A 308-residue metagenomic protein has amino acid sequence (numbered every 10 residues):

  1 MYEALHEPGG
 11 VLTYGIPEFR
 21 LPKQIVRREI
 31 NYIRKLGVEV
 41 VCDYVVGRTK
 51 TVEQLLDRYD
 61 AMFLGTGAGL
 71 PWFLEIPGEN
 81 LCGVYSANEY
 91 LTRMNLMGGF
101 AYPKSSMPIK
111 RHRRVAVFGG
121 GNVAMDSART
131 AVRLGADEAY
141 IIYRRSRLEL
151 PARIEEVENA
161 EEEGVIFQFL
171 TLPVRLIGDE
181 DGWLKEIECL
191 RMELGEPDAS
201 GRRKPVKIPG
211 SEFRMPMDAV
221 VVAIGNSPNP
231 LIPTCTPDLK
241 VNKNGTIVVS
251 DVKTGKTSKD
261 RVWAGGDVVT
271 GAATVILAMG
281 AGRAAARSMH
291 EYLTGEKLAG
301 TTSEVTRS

Functional and structural regions predicted by a protein language model:
M1-V46, W72-E79, E89, D126-L176 (+5 more regions): Beta1-alpha1 glycine-rich phosphate/pyrophosphate-binding loop at the start of Rossmann-like nucleotide-binding domains
R27-I76, R175-E188, E193-E196, M217-V221 (+1 more regions): Feature captures the FAD/FMN-dependent oxidoreductase FAD-binding
V52, F73-E75, L96, S127-A128 (+4 more regions): Short glycine-/acidic-enriched loop or helix-start segments at secondary-structure transitions that form or flank
P71, F100-A136: Rossmann-like NAD(P)H-binding beta-loop-alpha module
N80-H112, P197-A272: FAD-site-proximal beta/loop scaffold in flavoenzymes
S127, G265-A299: A conserved FAD-binding loop/helix module that cradles the flavin
